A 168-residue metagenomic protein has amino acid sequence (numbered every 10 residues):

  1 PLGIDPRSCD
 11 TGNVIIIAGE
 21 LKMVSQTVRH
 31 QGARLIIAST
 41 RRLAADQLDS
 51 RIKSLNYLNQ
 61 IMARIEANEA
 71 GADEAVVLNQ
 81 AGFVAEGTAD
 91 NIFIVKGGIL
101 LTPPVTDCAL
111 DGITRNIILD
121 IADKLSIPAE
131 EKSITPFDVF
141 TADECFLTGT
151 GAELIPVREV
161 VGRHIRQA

Functional and structural regions predicted by a protein language model:
L2-A168: Helix-start/capping segments and mature chain N-termini
